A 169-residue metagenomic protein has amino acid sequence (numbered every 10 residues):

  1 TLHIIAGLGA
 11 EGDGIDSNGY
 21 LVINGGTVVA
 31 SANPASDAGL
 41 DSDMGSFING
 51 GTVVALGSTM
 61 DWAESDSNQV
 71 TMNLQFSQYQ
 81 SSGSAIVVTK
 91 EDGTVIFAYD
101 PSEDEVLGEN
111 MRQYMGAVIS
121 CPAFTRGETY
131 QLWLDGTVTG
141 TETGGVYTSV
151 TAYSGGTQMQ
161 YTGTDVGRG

Functional and structural regions predicted by a protein language model:
T1-G169: A composition-driven surface/loop motif
